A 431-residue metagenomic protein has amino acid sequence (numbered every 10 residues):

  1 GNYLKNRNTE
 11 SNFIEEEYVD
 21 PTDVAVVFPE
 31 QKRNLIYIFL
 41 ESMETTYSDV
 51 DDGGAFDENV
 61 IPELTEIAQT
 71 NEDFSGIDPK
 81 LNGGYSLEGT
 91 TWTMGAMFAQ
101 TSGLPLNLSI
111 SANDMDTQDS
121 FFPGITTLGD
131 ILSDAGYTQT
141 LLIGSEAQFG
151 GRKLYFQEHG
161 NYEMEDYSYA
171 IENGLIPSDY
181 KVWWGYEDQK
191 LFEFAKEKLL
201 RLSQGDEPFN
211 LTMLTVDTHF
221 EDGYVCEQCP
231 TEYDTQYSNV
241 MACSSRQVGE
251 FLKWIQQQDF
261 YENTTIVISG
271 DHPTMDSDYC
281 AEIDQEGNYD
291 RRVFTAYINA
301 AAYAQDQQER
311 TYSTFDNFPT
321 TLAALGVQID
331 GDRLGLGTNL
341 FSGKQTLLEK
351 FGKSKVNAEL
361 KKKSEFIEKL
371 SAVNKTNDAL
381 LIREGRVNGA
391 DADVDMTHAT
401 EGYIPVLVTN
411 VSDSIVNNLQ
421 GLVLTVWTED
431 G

Functional and structural regions predicted by a protein language model:
G1-N2: Transmembrane and membrane-interface helices of multi-pass, inner-membrane envelope-modifying transferases
E17-N388: Solvent-exposed soluble domains appended to multi-pass membrane proteins
D395-T400, I415: Short, solvent-exposed loop/linker segments at the N-terminal edge of repeated beta-sheet extracellular domains
G402-V406: Structural beta-strand segments of beta-rich domains
V408-N410: Conserved aromatic anchor
D413-L419: A short beta-turn/strand-edge loop motif at beta-sheet boundaries
V423-T425: Beta-strand signatures of extracellular beta-sandwich domains
G431: Aromatic sugar-binding surface patches on proteins that engage polysaccharides or sugar-phosphate polymers
